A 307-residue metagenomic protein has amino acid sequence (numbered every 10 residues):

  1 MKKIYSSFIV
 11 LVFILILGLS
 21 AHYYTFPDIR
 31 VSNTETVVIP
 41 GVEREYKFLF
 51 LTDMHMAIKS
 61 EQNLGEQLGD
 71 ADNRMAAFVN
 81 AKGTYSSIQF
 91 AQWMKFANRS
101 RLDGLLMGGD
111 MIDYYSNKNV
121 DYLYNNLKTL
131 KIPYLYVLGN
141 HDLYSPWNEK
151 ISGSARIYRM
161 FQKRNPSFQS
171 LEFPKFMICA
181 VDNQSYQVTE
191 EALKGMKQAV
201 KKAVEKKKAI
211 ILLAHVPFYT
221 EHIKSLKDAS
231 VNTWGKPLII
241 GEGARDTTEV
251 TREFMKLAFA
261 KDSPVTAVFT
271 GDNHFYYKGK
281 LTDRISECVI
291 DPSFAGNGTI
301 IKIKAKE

Functional and structural regions predicted by a protein language model:
M1-I14: N-terminal Sec-pathway targeting helices
G18-N117, T233-W234: N-terminal active-site segment of His-dependent metallophosphoesterases
D28-V42, N117-A209, T233-I239, K278-I303: Extended active-site neighborhood of metal-dependent phosphoesterases/phosphodiesterases
F50-T52, G104-D110, Y134-N140, V181 (+3 more regions): Active-site neighborhood of phospho(di)ester-bond hydrolases with catalytic His/Asp-centered motifs
H55-I58, D142-Y144, F218-T220: Feature marks short, surface-exposed loop/turn motifs that line or immediately flank catalytic pockets and channel
K59-L64, P146-K150, H222-K227, K280-T282: Short aromatic-enriched loop/helix-cap "lid" or pocket-rim segments at secondary-structure transitions that line
Y85, A91-G104, M177, Q187-L281: His/acidic metal-ligating clusters that form di-metal
A305-E307: Acidic, His/Gly-rich catalytic cores of divalent-metal-dependent hydrolytic chemistry
